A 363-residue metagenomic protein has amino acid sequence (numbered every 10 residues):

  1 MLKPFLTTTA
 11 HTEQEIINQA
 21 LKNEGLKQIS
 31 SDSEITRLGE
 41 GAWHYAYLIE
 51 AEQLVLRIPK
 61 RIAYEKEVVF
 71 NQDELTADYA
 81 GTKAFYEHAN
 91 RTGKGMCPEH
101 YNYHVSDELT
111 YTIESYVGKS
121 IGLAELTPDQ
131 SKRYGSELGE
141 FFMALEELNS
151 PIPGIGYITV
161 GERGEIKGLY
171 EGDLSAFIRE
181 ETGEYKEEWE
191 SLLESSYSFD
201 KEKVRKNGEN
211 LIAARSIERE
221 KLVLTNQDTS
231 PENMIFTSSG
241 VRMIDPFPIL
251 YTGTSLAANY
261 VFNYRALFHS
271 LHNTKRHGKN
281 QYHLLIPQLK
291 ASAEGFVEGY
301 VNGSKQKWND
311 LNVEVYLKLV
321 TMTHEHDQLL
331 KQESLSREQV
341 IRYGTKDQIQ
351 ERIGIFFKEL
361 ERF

Functional and structural regions predicted by a protein language model:
M1-S33: Juxta-kinase regulatory segment immediately upstream of eukaryotic protein kinase catalytic domains
N23-S31, N90-M96, S304-K307: Short secondary-structure junctions
T36-A51, V55-L56, K206-S255: Active-site acidic catalytic loop and adjacent metal/ATP-binding pocket of ATP-dependent phosphoryl transfer enzymes
T36-W43, Y47-E162: ATP-binding pocket architecture of kinase catalytic cores
D73-K83, G135-G139, V204-R205, I286-E298 (+1 more regions): Well-ordered, non-membrane alpha-helical segments in soluble/globular domains
T112, I158-A214: Active-site catalytic-loop/activation-segment of kinase and kinase-like phosphoryl-transfer enzymes
T254-S304, K318-E338: Active-site activation/catalytic loop segments of kinase-like enzymes and analogous catalytic loops in related
Q339-F363: Charge-rich, low-complexity intrinsically disordered segments
